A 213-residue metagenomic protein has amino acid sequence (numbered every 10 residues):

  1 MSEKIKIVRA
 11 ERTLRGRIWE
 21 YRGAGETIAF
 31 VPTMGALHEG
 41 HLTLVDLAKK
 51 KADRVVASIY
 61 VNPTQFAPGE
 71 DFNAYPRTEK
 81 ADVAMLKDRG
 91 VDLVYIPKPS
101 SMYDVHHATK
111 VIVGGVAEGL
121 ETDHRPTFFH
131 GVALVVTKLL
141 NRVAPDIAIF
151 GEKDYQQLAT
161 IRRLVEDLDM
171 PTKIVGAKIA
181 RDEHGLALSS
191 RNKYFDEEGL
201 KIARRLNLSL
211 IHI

Functional and structural regions predicted by a protein language model:
S2-E26: Positively charged, low-complexity intrinsically disordered leader regions
V8, V94-Y95, V175-K178: General small-molecule cofactor/ligand-binding pocket signal
I18-Q65, E70-A74, L120-V132, V136-V143 (+1 more regions): N-terminal catalytic cores of NTP/NDP-binding nucleotidyl/phosphoryl-transfer enzymes
M34-L37, E152-T160: Active-site glycine- and acidic-residue-rich loops that bind and position anionic ligands or nucleotide-like cofactors
N73-I147: Divalent-metal (Mg2+/Mn2+/Ca2+)-assisted nucleotide/phosphate chemistry catalytic cores
L120-V143, A148, Q156-A177, D182-E183: Internal alpha/beta domain cores that form substrate/cofactor-binding pockets in large enzymes and binding proteins
R181-L208: Conserved phosphate-binding loops in nucleotide/dinucleotide-binding enzymes
I211-I213: Conserved small/polar residues in nucleotide/adenosyl-binding loops
